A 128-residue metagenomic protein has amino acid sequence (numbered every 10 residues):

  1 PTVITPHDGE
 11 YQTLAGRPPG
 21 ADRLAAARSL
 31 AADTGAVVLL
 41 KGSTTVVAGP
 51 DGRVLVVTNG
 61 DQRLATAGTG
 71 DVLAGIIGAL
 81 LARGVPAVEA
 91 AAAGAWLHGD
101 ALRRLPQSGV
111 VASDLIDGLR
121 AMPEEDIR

Functional and structural regions predicted by a protein language model:
P1-N59, R128: Glycine-rich phosphate/dinucleotide-binding loop and adjoining beta-alpha-beta core of small-molecule
T13, T66-L97: Short, small-residue alpha-helix embedded
T13, V46-G49, L73, G99-P106: Short active-site-adjacent structural elements
R17-A25, G84-E89, P106-V110: Short, charged, surface-exposed loops that flank catalytic or proteolytic processing sites
V46, G52-V54, G84-V85, E89 (+2 more regions): N-terminal loops that bind phosphate or other acidic moieties and the adjacent beta-alpha structural core
Q62-L64: Glycine-rich phosphate/pyrophosphate-binding beta-alpha loops
D100-R128: Charged C-terminal helix
